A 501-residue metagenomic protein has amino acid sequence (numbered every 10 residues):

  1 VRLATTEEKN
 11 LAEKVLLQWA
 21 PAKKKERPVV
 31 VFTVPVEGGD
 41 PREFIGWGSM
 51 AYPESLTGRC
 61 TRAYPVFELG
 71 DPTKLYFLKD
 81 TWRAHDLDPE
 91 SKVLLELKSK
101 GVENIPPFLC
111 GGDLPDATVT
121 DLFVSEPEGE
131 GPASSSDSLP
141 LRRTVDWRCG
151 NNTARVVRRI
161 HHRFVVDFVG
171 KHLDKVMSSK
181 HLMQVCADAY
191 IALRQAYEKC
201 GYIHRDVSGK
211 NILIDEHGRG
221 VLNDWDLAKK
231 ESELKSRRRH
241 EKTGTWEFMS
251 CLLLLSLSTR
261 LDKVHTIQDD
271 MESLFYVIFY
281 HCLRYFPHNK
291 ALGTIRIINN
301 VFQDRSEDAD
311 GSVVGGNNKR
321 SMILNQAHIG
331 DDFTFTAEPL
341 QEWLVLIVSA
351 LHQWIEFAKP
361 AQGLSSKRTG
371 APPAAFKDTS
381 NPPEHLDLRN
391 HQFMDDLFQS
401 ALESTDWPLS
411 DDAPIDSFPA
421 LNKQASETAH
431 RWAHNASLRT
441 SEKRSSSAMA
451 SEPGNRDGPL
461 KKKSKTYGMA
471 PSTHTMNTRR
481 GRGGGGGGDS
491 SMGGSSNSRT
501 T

Functional and structural regions predicted by a protein language model:
P21-P28, P35-G70, V157: ATP-binding glycine-rich phosphate-binding loop
P53, T57-T118, K175-S178: ATP-binding glycine-rich loop module of kinase domains
P106-L182, H217-V221, W225-F248: Conserved structural core of kinase catalytic domains
H181-A192: Conserved alphaE helix
Y197-D215: Catalytic-loop of the protein kinase fold
N223-W225, H265, L283-T501: Helical subdomain adjoining the active site within ATP-dependent kinase catalytic cores
K242-L261: Protein kinase subdomain VIII
S250, V264-F275: Activation loop
